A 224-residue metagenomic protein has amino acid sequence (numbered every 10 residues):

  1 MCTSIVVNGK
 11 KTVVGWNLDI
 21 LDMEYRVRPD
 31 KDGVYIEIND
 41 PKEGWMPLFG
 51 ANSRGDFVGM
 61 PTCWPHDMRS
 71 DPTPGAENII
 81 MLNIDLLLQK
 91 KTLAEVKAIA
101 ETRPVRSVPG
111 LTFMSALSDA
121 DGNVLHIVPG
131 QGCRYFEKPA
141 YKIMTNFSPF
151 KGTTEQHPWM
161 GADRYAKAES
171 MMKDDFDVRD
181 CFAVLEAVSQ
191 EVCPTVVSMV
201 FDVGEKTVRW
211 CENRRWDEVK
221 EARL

Functional and structural regions predicted by a protein language model:
M1-L88, G110-F113, S118-L224: C-terminal, well-structured catalytic/ligand-binding subdomain of enzymes
D85, Q89, V96-I99: Extracytoplasmic substrate-binding proteins
A94-A120: Extracellular-facing segments of soluble proteins and assemblies that are Gly/Ser/Thr-biased and enriched in aromatics
